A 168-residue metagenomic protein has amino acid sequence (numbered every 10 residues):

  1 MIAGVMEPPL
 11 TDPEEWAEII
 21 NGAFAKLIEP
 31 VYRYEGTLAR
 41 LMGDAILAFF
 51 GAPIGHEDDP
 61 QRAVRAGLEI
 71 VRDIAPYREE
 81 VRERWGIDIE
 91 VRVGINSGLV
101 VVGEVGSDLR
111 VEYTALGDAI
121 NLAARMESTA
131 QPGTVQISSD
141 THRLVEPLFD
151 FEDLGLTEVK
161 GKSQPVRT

Functional and structural regions predicted by a protein language model:
M1, A52, S97, S139-D140: Residues immediately flanking
M1-E69, D73, Y113: Catalytic NTP-binding/metal-coordinating core of nucleotidyl cyclase/transferase enzymes
M1-G4, E104, K162: Regulatory/sensor and coupling segments of signal-transduction and defense proteins
Y32-M42, D73-G94, L156-V159, S163: Catalytic core regions of nucleotide second-messenger enzymes
D44, A48-F49, I87-G103: A short glycine-enriched loop-to-beta-strand structural element that forms part of the catalytic core of nucleotide
H56, I70-D73, Y77-E80, R84 (+6 more regions): Conserved, well-folded catalytic cores of nucleic-acid-processing and energy-transducing macromolecular machines
E57, V64, R92, N96 (+1 more regions): Catalytic-core segments of nucleotide cyclases and related cyclic-nucleotide turnover enzymes
V100-V102, A123, T129-T168: Cytosolic regulatory/linker segments at or just downstream of nucleotide-handling modules in signal-transduction
